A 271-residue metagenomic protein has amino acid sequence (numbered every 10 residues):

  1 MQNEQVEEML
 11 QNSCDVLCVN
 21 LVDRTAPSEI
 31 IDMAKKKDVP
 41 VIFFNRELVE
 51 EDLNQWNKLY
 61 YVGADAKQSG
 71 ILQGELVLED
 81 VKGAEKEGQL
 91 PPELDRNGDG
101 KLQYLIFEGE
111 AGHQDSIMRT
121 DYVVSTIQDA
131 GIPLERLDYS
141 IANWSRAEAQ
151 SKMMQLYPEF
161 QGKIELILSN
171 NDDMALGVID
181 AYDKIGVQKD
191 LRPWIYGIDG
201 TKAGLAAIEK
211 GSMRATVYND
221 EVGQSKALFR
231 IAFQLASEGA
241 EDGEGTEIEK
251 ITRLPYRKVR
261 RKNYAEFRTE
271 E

Functional and structural regions predicted by a protein language model:
M1-L72: Alpha-helical recognition/docking segments in bacterial nutrient-uptake and carbohydrate-utilization systems
Q2, Y61-D99, A149-Q150, G200-G204 (+1 more regions): Hydrophobic alpha-helical segments within soluble ligand-binding/sensing domains
V6-E7, V16-K36, Y122-V123, E135-L205: Hydrophobic alpha-helical
E8-V16, N20, M33-K37, E47 (+8 more regions): Structured segments of extracytoplasmic/periplasmic soluble domains in secreted or envelope-associated proteins
N12-V16, K36-V41, N57-K58, K101-Q103 (+4 more regions): Loop/turn elements at helix/coil->beta-strand transitions in domains of secreted/extracellular proteins
D65-S69, Q73, L94-T126: Extracytoplasmic ligand-binding site segments that recognize negatively charged/polar headgroups
R96-A111, G223-E271: Hinge/cleft segment of the Venus flytrap/periplasmic-binding protein
L166, D180-V222, K226, R230-I248 (+1 more regions): Exported/periplasmic ABC-transporter solute-binding proteins
